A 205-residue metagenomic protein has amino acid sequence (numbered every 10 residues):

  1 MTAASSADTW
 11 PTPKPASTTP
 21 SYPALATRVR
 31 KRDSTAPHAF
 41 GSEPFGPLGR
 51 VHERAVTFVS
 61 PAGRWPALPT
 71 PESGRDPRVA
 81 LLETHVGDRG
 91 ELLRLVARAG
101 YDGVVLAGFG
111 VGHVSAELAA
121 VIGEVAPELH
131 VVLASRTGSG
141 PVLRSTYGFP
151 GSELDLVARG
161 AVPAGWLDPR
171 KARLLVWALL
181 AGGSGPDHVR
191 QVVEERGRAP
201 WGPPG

Functional and structural regions predicted by a protein language model:
M1, T9, A26: Flexible, glycine-rich active-site loops centered on histidine and acidic residues that chelate a metal or position
T2, P47, L95, D155 (+1 more regions): Alpha-helical scaffold segments in soluble metabolic enzymes
A3, T19-S21, V104, R136: Buried hydrophobic positions in well-ordered alpha/beta secondary-structure cores of metabolic enzymes
S5, V86, G138: Short, glycine/serine-rich, charged loops/turns that create anion-binding and catalytic segments at active sites
A7-D8, A16: Short amphipathic, helix-prone segments within low-complexity/disordered or flexible regions
K14, L25-L106, V111, E195-G205: Accessory alpha-helical/coil subdomains and C-terminal extensions that flank or cap enzyme catalytic cores
P15-S17, L133: Structural beta-sheet core signal
V111-G205: C-terminal non-catalytic interaction/assembly regions of soluble proteins
